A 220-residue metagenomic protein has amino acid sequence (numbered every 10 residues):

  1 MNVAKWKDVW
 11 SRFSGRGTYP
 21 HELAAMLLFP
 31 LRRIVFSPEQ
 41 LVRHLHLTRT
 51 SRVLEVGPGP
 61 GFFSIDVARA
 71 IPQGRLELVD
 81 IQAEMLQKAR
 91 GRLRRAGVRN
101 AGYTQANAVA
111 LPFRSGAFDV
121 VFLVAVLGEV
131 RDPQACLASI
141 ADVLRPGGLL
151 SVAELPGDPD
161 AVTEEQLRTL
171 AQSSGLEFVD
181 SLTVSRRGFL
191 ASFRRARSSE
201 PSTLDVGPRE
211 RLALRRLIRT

Functional and structural regions predicted by a protein language model:
M1-E22: N-terminal, positively charged/glycine-rich alpha-helical extensions of SAM-dependent methyltransferases
R32-R49: Conserved alpha-helix/loop element of class I SAM-dependent methyltransferases that forms part of the SAM/SAH-binding
L54, G59-A110: Class I SAM-dependent methyltransferase SAM/SAH-binding core
V109-V121: A short acidic, Gly/Pro-enriched loop at the edge of an enzyme's catalytic core that lines a small-molecule cofactor
D119-R131: A short SAM/SAH-binding and catalytic strip from SAM-dependent methyltransferases
Q134-P146: A short glycine-rich, Lys/Arg-flanked "PGG" loop and its adjoining helix->strand segment in the class I
G147-E154: Conserved beta-strand signature within the Rossmann-like core of class I S-adenosyl-L-methionine
V184-T220: Core SAM-dependent methyltransferase catalytic element
